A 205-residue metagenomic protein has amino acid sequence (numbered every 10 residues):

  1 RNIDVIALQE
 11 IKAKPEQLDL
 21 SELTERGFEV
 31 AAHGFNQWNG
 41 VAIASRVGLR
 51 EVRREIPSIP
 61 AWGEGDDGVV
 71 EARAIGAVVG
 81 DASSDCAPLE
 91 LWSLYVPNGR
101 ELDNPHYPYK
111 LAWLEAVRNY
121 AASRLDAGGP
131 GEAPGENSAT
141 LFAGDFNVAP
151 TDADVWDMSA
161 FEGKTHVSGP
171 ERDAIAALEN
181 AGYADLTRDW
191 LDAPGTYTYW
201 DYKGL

Functional and structural regions predicted by a protein language model:
R1-L8: Proline-aspartate-enriched helix->loop->beta-strand connector
V5, L89, A139-L141: Short, Asp-centered acidic motifs that coordinate Mg2+ and/or phosphate in catalytic or ligand-binding sites
E10-K14, L18-E101, P105: Structured beta-strand-rich core segments of catalytic domains in phosphoester-bond hydrolases
R26-G27, W113-L205: Metal-dependent phosphoesterases centered on the DNase I-like endonuclease/exonuclease/phosphatase
P88, S93, D103-N104, Y109-L111 (+2 more regions): Active-site acidic/histidine proton-transfer and metal-coordination neighborhood in alpha/beta enzyme cores
W92-P108, M158-E171: Active-site-proximal loop/helix segment associated with metal-binding centers of metalloenzymes
